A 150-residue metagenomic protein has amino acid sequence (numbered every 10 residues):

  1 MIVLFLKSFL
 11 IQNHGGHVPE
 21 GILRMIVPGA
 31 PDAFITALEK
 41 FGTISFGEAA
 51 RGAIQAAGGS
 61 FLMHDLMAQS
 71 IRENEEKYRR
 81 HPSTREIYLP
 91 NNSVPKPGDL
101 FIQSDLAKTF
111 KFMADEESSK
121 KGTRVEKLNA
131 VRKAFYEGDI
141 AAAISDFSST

Functional and structural regions predicted by a protein language model:
M1-T150: Noncatalytic scaffold domains of N-terminal-nucleophile
